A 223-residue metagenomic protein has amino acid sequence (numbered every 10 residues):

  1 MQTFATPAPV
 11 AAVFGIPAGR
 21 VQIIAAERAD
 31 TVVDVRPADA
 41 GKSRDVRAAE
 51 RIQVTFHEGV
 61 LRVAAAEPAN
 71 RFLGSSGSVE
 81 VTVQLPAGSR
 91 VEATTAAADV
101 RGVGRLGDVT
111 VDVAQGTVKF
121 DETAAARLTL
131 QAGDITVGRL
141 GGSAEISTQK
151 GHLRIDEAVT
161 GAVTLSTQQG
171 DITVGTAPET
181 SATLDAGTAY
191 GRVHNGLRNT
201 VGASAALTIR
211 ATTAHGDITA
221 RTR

Functional and structural regions predicted by a protein language model:
M1-R47, A69-T82, V193-A203: Short acidic/polar N-terminal linker immediately downstream of export determinants
Q2-A5, R51-A125, D134-V137, S204-A214 (+1 more regions): Right-handed parallel beta-helix
P7, I16-P17, A26, Q84-G88 (+4 more regions): A short, compositionally biased micro-patch
A11, D30-V32, R51, R90 (+4 more regions): Exposed beta-strand and adjacent loop surfaces of beta-rich binding modules that mediate intermolecular recognition
F14-G15, A93, V111, I146 (+1 more regions): Active-site alpha-helical segments that house and flank conserved acidic catalytic motifs for diphosphate chemistry
G138-R223: Short, surface-exposed interaction patches in beta-rich subdomains that mediate adhesion/assembly near membranes
